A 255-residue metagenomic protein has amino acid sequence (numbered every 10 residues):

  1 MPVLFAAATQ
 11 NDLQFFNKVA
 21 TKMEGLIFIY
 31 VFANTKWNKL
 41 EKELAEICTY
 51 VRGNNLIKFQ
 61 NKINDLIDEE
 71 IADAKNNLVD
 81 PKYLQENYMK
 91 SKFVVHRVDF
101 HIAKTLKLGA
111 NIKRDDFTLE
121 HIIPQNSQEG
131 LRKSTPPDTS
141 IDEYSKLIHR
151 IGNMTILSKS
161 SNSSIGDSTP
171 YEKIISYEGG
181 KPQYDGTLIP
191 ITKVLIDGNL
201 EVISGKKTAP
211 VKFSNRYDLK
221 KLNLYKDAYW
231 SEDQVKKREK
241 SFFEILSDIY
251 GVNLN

Functional and structural regions predicted by a protein language model:
M1-A8, F117, L188, L222: Short intrinsically disordered, low-complexity coil segments enriched in acidic
M1-V95, T192, D197-N199, I203 (+1 more regions): A cross-family structural signal marking well-folded subdomains
Q14-T21, F28-V31, T35-N38, D65-E70 (+1 more regions): C-terminal, well-folded lobe of enzymatic/effector domains
R52-D197, R238-E239, F243-L246, Y250: Betabetaalpha-Me/HNH-type nuclease active-site subdomain
